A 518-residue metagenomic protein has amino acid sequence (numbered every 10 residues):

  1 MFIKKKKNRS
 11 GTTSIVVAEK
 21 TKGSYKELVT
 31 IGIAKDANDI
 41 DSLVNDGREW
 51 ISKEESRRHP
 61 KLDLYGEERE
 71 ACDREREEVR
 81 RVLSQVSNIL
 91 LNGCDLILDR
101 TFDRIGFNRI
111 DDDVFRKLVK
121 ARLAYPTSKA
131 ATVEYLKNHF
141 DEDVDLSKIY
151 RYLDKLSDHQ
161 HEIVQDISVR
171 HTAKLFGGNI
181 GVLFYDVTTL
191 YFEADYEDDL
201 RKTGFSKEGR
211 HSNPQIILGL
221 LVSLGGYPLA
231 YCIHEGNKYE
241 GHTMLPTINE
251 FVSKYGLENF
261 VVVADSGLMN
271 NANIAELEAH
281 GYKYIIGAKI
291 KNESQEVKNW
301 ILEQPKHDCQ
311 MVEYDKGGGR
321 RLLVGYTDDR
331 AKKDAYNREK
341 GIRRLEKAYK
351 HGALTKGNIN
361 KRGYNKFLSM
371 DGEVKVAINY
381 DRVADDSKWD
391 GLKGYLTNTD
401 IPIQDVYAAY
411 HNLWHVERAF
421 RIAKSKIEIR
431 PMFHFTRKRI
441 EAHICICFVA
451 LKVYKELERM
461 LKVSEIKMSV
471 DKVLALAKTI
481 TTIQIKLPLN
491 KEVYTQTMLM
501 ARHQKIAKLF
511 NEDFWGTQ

Functional and structural regions predicted by a protein language model:
M1-D113: Conserved glycine(s) in the ABC-transporter nucleotide-binding domain "signature"
T12-T13, S24-Y25, L98-Q518: Anion-binding and metal-coordination hotspots
